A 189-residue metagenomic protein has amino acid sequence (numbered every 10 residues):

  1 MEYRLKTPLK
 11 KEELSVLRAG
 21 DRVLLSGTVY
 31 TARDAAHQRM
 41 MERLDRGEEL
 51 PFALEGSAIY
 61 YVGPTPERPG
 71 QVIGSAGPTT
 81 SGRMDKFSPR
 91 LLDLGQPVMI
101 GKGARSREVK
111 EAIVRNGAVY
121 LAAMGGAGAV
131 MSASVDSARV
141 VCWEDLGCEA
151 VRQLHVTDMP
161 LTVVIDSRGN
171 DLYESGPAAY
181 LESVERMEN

Functional and structural regions predicted by a protein language model:
M1-L9: Short, structured beta-strand/loop micro-motifs enriched in basic residues and often containing a Trp
L9, V29, P64-P66, D158 (+1 more regions): A broadly conserved detector of short glycine/acidic/proline-rich loop/turn motifs that flank catalytic sites and bind
L25, A133-N189: C-terminal binding/interaction regions
T31-A32, A36-M159: Feature captures the catalytic cores and cofactor-binding loops of soluble hydro-lyases/lyases that act on carboxylate
